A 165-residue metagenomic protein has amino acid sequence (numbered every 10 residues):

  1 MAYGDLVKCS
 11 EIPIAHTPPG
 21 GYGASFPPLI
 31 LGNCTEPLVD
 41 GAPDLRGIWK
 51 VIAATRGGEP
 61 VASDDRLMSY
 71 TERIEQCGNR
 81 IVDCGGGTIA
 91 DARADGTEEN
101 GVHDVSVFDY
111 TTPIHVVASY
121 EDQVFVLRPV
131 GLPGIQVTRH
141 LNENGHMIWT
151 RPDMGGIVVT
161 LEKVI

Functional and structural regions predicted by a protein language model:
M1-E72, Q76-G78, T160, V164-I165: Amphipathic/hydrophobic helical signal segments and adjacent flexible N-terminal regions that mediate secretion
I48, G78-R80, V124, G145-H146: Structural motif
A53-T55, G85-G87, G131, D153: A mature extracytoplasmic/lumenal domain signature
P60-T111, R151: N-terminal glycine/threonine-rich, aromatic-flanked beta-hairpin/loop signature
M68-E72, T88-A90, I114-V116, I135-R139 (+1 more regions): A structural detector for short beta-strand units
I74-C77, A94, Y120, L141-E143 (+1 more regions): Generic beta-strand structural signal
T111-T138, N142: Acidic, glycine-rich flexible loop segments
H146-M154: Short, exposed beta-strand-loop hairpins at the edges of beta-sheets in extracellular/periplasmic proteins
